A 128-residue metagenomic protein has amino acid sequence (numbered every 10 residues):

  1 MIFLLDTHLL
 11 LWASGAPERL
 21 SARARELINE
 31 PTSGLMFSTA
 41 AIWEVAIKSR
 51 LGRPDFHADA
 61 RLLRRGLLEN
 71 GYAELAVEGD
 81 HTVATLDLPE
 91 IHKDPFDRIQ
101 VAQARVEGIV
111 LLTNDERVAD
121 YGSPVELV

Functional and structural regions predicted by a protein language model:
M1-F37, L51-R65, E69, E107 (+2 more regions): Short, well-structured N-terminal submotif of metal-dependent ribonuclease cores
T7-H8, V45, T85, A104: Generic structural signal for small/hydrophobic residues in well-ordered secondary structure, especially within
L9, A41-I42, H81, Q100 (+1 more regions): Alpha-helix capping/helix-boundary segments
W12, W43, F96, L127-V128: Tryptophan-centered motif/residue detector
S14, A40, V77-D80: Generic beta-structure capping elements
E44, A84-D87, D120-Y121: Phosphate- and divalent-cation-binding pockets in alpha/beta enzyme and binding domains that engage nucleotide-derived
P54-R61, L68-N114, V128: Active-site neighborhoods of divalent-metal-dependent phosphate/nucleic-acid chemistry enzymes
